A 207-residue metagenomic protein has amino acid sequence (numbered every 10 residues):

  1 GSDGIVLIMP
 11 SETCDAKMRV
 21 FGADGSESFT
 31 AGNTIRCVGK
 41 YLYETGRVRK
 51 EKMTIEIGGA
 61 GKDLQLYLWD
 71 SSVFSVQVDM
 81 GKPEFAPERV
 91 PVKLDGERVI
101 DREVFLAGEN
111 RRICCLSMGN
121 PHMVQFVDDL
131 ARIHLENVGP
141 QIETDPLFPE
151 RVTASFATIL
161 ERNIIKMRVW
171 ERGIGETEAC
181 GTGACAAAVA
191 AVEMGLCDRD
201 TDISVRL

Functional and structural regions predicted by a protein language model:
G1-S72, M123-L207: A glycine-rich beta-to-alpha transition motif near the start of alpha/beta enzyme domains, typified by
E56-V127, A131: ATP-dependent small-molecule kinase catalytic core of the GHMP/sugar-kinase superfamily and closely related
